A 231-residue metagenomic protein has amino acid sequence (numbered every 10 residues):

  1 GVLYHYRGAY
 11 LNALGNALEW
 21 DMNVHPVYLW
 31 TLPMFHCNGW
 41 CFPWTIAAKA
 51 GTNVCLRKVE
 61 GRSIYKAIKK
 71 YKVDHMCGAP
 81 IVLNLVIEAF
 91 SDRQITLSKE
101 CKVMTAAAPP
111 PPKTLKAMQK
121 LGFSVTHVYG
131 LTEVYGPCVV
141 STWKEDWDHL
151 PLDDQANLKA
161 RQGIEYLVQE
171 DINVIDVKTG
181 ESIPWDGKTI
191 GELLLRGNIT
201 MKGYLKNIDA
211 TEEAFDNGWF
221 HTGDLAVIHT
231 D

Functional and structural regions predicted by a protein language model:
G1: Conserved adenylation A10 loop of the ANL superfamily
Y6, Y10-V27, F35-H75, A89 (+1 more regions): Conserved AMP-binding/adenylation subdomain of ANL enzymes
A17, A48, V73-G78, I87-N157 (+2 more regions): Gly/Ser/Thr-rich phosphate-binding loop
V24-H25, K99-E100, N217: Phosphate-coordination loops involved in phosphoryl transfer and adenosine-cofactor binding
V27-L29, F35, M104, L193-L194: Short, well-ordered beta-strand segments
E60, I81-L83, P110, T179 (+1 more regions): Alpha-helix capping/helix-boundary segments
Q162, W185-D186, E192-D231: Conserved ATP-binding/catalytic segment of the ANL
